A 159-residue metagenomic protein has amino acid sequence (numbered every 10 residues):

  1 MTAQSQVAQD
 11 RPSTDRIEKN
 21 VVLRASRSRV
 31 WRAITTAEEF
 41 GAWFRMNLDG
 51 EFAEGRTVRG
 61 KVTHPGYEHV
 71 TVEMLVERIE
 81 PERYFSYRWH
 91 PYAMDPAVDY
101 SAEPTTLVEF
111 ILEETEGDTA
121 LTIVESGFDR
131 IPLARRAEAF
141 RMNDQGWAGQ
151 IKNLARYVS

Functional and structural regions predicted by a protein language model:
M1-D49: Hydrophobic ligand-binding cavity/cleft-lining segments
T2-A3, G127-S159: A conserved amphipathic terminal alpha-helix motif
T14-N20, R27, T57, T71 (+3 more regions): Intrinsic-disorder/low-complexity, polar/charged segments enriched in Ser/Thr/Lys/Arg/Asp/Glu/Gln
E18, E38-E73, Y84: Short beta-edge strand/loop motif at the mouth of beta-sheet-based domains
V21, V72-R78, T105-E113: Hydrophobic/aromatic beta-strand elements that line small-molecule binding cavities or substrate pockets in beta-rich
R27-S28, E77-F85, I111-A120, R156-S159: A short, structured loop/turn motif at beta-sheet edges
V30-W31, F40, V58-G60, V76 (+4 more regions): Hydrophobic pocket/interface hotspot
H90-D95, V124-I131: Short, solvent-exposed aromatic-acidic interface loops
